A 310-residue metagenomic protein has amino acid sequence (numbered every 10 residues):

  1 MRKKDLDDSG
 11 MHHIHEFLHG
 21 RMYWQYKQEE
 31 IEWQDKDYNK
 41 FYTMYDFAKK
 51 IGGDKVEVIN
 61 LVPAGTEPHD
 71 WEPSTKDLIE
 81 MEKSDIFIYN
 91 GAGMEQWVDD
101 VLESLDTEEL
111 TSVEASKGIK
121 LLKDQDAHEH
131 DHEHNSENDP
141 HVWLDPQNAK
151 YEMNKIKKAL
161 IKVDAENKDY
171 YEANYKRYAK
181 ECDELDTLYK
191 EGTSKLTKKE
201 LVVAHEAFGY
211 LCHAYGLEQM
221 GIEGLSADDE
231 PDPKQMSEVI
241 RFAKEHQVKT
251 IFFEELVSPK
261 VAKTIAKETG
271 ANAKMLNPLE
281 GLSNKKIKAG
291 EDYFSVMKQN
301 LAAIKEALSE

Functional and structural regions predicted by a protein language model:
M1-E310: Extracytoplasmic metal-acquisition and chelation regions
